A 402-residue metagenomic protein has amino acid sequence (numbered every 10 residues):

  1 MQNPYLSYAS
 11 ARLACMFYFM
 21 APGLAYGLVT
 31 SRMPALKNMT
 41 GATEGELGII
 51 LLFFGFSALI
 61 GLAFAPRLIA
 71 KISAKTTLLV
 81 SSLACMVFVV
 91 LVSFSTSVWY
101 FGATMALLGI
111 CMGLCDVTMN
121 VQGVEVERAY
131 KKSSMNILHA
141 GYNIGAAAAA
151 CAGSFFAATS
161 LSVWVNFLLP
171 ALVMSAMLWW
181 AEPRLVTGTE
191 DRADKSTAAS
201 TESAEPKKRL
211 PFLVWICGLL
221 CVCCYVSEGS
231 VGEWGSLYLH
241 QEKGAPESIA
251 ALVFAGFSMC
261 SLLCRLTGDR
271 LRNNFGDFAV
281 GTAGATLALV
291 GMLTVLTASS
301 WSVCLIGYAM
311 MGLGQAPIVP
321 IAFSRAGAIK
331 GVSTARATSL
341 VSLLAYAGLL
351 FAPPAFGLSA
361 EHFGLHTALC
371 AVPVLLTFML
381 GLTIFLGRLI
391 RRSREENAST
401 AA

Functional and structural regions predicted by a protein language model:
S31-G45, E233-I249: Short amphipathic helix-loop junctions that connect adjacent transmembrane helices in Major Facilitator Superfamily/SLC
G41, S73, F94-W99, G244 (+1 more regions): Helix-breaking motifs and short loop linkers at transmembrane-helix boundaries and internal kinks in secondary membrane
G55-F56, N143-A148, S258-M259, L263 (+1 more regions): Short hydrophobic/small-residue motifs within alpha-helical transmembrane segments of multi-pass transporter-like
I60-W99: Conserved MFS/SLC helix-loop-helix module at the cytosolic interface between two early adjacent transmembrane helices
G61-S73, A157, C264-G276, A360-E361: Helix-to-loop junctions at the C-terminal end of transmembrane segments in multipass secondary transporters
T76-V90, A279-T294: Structural signature of the two symmetry-related core transmembrane helices
L114-R128, P317-K330: Intracellular juxtamembrane helix-capping segments at the cytosolic ends of symmetry-related transmembrane helices
L138-T189: Helix-loop-helix hairpin linking two adjacent transmembrane segments in secondary transporters
